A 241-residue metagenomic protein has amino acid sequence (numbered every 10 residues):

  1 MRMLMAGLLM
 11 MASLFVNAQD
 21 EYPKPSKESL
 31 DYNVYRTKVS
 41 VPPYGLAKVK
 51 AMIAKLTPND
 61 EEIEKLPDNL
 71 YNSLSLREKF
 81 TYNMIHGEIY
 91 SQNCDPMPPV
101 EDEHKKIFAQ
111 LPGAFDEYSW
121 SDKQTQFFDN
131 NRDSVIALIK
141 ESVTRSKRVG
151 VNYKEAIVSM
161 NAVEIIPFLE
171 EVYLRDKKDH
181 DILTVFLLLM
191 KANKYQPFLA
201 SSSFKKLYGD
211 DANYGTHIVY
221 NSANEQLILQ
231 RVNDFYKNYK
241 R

Functional and structural regions predicted by a protein language model:
M1-E28: Bacterial Sec-dependent N-terminal signal peptides
Q19-N152, K191-R241: Extended repeat-based scaffolds of very large eukaryotic assembly and lipid-transport proteins
L138-S142, A156, F168-D176: Alpha-solenoid HEAT/Armadillo-like helical repeat scaffolds in large eukaryotic proteins
R148-S159, V163-I165: Core of folded catalytic or high-affinity ligand/protein-binding domains in predominantly eukaryotic proteins
K154, F186-L187: Hydrophobic core positions within HEAT/HEAT-like alpha-solenoid repeats
I166, L183-F186: Short amphipathic alpha-helical surface patches that serve as generic macromolecular interface elements
